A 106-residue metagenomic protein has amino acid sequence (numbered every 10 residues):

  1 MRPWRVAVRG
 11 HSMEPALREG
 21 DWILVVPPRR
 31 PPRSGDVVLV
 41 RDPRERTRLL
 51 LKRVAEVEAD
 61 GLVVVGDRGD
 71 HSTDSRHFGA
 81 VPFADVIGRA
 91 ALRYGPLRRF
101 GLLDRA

Functional and structural regions predicted by a protein language model:
M1-A106: Extended hydrophobic leader/signal-anchor segments used for secretion and membrane insertion
